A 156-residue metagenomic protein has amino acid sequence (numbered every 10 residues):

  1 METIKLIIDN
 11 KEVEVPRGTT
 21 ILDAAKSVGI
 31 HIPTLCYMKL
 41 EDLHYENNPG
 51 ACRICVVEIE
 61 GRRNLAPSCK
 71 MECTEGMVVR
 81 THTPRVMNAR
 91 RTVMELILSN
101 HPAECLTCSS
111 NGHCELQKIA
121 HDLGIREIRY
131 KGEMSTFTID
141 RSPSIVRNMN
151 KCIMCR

Functional and structural regions predicted by a protein language model:
M1-I4, S135-T136: A detector for short, charged/polar N-terminal pre-domain segments
I4, E12-E75, R85: N-terminal cofactor/phosphate-binding cores enriched in small/glycine residues, especially glycine-rich loops such as
I8: Conserved phosphate-binding elements of NTP-dependent enzyme cores
K11-E12, L106: A generic secondary-structure micro-motif detector that highlights 1-2 residue hydrophobic/ambivalent hotspots embedded
R53-R156: Fe-S ferredoxin-like electron-transfer domains and their immediately adjacent linker/connector regions across
